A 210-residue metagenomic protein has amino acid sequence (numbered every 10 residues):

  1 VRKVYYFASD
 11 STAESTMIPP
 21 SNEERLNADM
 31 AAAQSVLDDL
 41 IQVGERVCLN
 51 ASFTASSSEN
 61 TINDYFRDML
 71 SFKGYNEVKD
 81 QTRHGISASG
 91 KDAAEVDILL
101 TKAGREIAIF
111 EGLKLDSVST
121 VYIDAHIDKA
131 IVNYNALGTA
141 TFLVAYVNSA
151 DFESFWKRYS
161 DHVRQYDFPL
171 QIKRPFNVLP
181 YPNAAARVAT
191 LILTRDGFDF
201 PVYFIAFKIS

Functional and structural regions predicted by a protein language model:
V1-D64, D68-M69: Interdomain/boundary linker segments immediately adjacent to catalytic/signaling cores
N63-S71, K157-R164: Generic solvent-exposed, charged/amphipathic alpha-helical segments that serve as macromolecular interface scaffolds
Y65-E77, G104-R105: Short helix-loop-beta junction
N76-G104: Active-site metal-binding core of divalent-cation-utilizing nuclease and nuclease-like domains
I98-L100, G104-D116, A130: Conserved catalytic cores of phosphodiester-cleaving nucleases, focusing on short active-site segments
K114-L170: Catalytic cores of nucleic-acid endonucleases
Y146-S210: Domain-level recognition of nuclease-like catalytic cores that cleave nucleotide substrates
